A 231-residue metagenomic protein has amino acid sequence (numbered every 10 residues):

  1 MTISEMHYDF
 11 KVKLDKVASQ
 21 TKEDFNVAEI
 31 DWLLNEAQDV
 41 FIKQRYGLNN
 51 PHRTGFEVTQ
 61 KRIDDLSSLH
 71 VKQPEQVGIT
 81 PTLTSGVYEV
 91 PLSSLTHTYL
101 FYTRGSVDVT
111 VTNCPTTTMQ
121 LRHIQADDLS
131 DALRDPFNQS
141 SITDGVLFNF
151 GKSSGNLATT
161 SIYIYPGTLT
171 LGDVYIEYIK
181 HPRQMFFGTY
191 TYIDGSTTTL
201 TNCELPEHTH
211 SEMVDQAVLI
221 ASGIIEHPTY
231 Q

Functional and structural regions predicted by a protein language model:
M1-Q231: Glycine-enriched, solvent-exposed interface loops adjoining structured elements
